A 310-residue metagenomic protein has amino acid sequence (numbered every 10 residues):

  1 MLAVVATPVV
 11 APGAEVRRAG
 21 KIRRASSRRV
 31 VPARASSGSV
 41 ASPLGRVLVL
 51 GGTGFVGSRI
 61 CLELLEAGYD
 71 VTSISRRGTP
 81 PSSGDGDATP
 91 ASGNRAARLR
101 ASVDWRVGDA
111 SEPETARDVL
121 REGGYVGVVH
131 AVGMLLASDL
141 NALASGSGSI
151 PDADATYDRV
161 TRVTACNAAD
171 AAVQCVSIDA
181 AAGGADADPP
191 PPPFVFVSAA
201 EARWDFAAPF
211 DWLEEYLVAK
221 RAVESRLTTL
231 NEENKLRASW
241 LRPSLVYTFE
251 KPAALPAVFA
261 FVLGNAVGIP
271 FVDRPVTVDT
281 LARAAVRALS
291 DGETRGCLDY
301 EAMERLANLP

Functional and structural regions predicted by a protein language model:
M1-S27: N-terminal chloroplast transit peptides
S42-Y69, S75: N-terminal Rossmann NAD(P)H-binding glycine-rich loop of SDR-like oxidoreductase domains
R46, V126-G127, P193: Structural motif
T53, P80-S83, D87-D186: NAD(P)H-binding glycine-rich loop region in Rossmannoid oxidoreductase-like domains and their noncatalytic homologs
A155-R162, W212-A222, F271-D279: Short-chain dehydrogenase/reductase
P190-P193, S198-R203, F210, E224-K251: Conserved beta-loop-beta element that borders a ligand/cofactor-binding pocket
L217, S244-G268: NAD(P)-dependent short-chain dehydrogenase/reductase
I269-L298: C-terminal helical subdomain
